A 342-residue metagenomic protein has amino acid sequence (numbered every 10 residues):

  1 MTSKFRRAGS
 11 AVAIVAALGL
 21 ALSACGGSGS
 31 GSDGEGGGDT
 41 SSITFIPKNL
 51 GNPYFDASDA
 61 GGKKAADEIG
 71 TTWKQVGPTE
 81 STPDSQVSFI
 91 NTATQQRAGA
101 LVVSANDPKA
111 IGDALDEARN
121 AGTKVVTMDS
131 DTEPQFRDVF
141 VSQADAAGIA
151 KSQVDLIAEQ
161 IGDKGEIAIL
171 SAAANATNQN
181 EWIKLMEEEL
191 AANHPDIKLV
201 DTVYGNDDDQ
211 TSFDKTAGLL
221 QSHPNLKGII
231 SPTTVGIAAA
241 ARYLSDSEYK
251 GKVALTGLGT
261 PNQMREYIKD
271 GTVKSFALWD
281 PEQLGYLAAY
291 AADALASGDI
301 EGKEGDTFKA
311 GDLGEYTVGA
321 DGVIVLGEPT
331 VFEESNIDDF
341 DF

Functional and structural regions predicted by a protein language model:
M1-S23: Sec-dependent bacterial lipoprotein signal peptides
S10, I14, D39, A174-N178 (+2 more regions): Hinge/cleft segment of the Venus flytrap/periplasmic-binding protein
L22-G38: Bacterial lipoprotein signal-peptidase II cleavage site
D33, I111-G148, E159, E166 (+2 more regions): Flexible loop/hinge segments that line or gate small-molecule binding clefts
S41-A65, I69, W73-S88, S104-P108 (+2 more regions): Extracytoplasmic "Venus flytrap"
T44-I46, R97-A105, K124-M128, A168-I169 (+4 more regions): Periplasmic-binding protein-like
Q86, V141-I167, D209-F213, T260-M264 (+1 more regions): Hydrophobic alpha-helical segments within soluble ligand-binding/sensing domains
V103-R119, M186, G205-Y267: Hydrophobic alpha-helical
